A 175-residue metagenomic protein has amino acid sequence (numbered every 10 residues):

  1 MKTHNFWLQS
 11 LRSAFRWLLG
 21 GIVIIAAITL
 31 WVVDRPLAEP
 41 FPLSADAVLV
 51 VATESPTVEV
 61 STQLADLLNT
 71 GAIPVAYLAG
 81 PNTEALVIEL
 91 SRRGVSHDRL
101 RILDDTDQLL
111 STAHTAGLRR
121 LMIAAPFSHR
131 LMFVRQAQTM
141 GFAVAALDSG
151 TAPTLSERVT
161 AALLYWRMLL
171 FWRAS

Functional and structural regions predicted by a protein language model:
M1, N69, F171: Residue-level marker of positions within ordered structural domains that often coincide with functionally constrained
M1-L11: N-terminal Lys/Arg-rich, disordered targeting/topogenic segments
H4, A14, I28, L163-L169: Intrinsically disordered regions, especially transient/low-confidence alpha-helical propensity segments and coil-helix
S13-W31: Hydrophobic membrane-insertion alpha-helices, especially the h-region of bacterial N-terminal signal peptides
I28-R35, L170-R173: Structural signature of transmembrane alpha-helix termini at the membrane-water interface
W31-A161: A structural signal for short, hydrophobic/glycine-enriched beta-strand patches
E157-S175: A transmembrane-helix-recognition feature enriched in membrane-embedded lipid enzymes and envelope glyco-/phospholipid
